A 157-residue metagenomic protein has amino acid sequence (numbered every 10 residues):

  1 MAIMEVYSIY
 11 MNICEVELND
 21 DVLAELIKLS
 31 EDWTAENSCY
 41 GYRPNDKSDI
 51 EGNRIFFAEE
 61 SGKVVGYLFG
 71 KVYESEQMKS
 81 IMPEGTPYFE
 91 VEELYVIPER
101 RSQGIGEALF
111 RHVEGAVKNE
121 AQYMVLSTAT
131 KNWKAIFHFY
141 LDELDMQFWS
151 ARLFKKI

Functional and structural regions predicted by a protein language model:
A2-Y42: Short amphipathic alpha-helix that is part of the acyltransferase structural core
E31-E59: Active-site rim helix/loop that mediates acceptor-substrate recognition in acyltransferases
F57, K63-V72, E90, Y95: Conserved beta-strand in the GNAT
F69-F89: Conserved acyl-donor/pantetheine-binding loop and adjacent beta-alpha core of acyl/acetyltransferases and related
S75, S127-A129, F137-I157: Conserved catalytic-core motifs of GNAT/GCN5-like acyltransferases
M82-P98, A151: Conserved acetyl-CoA binding element of GNAT-fold acetyltransferases
V96, S102-G115: Conserved acetyl-CoA-binding loop-helix of GNAT-fold acetyltransferases
V117-A129: Conserved GNAT acetyl-CoA-binding A-motif
